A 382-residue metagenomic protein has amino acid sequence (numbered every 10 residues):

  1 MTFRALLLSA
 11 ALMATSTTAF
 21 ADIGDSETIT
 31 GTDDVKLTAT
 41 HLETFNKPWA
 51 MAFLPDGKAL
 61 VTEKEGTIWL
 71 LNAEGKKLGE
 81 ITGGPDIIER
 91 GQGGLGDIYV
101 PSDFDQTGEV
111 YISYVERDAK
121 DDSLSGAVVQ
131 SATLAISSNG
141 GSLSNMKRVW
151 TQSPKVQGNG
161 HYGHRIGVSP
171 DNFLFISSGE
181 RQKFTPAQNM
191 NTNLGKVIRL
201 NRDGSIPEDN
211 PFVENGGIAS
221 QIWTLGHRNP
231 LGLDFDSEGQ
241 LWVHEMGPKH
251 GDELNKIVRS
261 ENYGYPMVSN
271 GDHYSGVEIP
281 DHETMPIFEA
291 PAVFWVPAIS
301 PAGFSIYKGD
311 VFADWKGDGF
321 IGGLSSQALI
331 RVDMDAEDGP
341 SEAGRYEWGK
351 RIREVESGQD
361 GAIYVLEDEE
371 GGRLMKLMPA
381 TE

Functional and structural regions predicted by a protein language model:
M1-A21: Gram-negative bacterial Sec-dependent N-terminal signal peptides
A21-F184, G232-D234, Q240-V243, G247 (+2 more regions): Acidic, Gly/Ser/Thr-rich repeat motifs that build Ca2+-stabilized beta-propeller blades
A21-T38, S138-L143, S205-N215, M267-P286 (+1 more regions): Blade/loop signatures of beta-propeller domains
T40-H41, K77-P85, G140-T151, G204-F212 (+3 more regions): Beta-propeller fold detector
G126-S138, M190-D203, I257-V258: Beta-propeller blade signature
I218-E253, V258: Repeat-solenoid scaffold signature
H227, D338-Q359: Conserved blade-ending motifs and adjacent loop-strand segments that build the rim/top face of beta-propeller domains
E283-A298: Aromatic-anchored helix/helix-loop segment that forms the rim or "lid" of small-molecule/cofactor binding pockets
